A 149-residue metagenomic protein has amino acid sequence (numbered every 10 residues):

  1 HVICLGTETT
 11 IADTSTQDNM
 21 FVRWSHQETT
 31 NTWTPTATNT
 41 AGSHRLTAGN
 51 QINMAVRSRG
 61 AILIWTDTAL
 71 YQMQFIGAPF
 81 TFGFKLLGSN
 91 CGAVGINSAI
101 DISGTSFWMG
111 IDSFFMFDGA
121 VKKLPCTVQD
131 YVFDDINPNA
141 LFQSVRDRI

Functional and structural regions predicted by a protein language model:
H1-T68, Q72: N-terminal beta-propeller domains
T9, A48-I149: Beta-sheet-dominated scaffold domains
